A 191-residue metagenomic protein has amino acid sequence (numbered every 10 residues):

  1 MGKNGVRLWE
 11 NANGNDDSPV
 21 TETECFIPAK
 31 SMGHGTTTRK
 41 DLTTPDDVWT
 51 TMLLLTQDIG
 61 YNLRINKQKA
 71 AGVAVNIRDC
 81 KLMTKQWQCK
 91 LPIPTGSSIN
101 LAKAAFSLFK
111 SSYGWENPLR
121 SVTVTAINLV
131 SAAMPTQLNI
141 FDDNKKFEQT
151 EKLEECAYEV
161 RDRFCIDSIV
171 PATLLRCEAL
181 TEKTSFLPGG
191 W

Functional and structural regions predicted by a protein language model:
M1-E116: DNA-contacting surface of Y-family translesion DNA polymerases
L91-W191: Acidic, metal-coordinating catalytic segment for phosphate/diphosphate chemistry, firing primarily on the Nudix
